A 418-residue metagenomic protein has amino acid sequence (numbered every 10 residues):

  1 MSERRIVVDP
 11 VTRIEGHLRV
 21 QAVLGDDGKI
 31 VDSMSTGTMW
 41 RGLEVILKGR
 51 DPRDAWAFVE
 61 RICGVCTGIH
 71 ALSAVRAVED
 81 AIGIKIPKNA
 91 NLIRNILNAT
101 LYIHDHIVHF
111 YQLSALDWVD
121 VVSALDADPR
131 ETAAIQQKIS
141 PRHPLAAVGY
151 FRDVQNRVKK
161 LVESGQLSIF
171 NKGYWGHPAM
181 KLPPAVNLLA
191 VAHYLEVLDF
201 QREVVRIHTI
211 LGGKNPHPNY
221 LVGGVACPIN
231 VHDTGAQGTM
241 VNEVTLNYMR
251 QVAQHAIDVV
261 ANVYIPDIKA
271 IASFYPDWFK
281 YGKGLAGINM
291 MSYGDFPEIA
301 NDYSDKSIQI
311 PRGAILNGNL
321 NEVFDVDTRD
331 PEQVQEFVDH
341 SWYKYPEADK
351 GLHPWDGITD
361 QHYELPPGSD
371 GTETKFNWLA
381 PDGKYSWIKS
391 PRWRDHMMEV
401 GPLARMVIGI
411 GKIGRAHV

Functional and structural regions predicted by a protein language model:
M1-H417: Active-site bordering "gate/hinge" segments that shape substrate access to catalytic or cofactor-binding pockets
